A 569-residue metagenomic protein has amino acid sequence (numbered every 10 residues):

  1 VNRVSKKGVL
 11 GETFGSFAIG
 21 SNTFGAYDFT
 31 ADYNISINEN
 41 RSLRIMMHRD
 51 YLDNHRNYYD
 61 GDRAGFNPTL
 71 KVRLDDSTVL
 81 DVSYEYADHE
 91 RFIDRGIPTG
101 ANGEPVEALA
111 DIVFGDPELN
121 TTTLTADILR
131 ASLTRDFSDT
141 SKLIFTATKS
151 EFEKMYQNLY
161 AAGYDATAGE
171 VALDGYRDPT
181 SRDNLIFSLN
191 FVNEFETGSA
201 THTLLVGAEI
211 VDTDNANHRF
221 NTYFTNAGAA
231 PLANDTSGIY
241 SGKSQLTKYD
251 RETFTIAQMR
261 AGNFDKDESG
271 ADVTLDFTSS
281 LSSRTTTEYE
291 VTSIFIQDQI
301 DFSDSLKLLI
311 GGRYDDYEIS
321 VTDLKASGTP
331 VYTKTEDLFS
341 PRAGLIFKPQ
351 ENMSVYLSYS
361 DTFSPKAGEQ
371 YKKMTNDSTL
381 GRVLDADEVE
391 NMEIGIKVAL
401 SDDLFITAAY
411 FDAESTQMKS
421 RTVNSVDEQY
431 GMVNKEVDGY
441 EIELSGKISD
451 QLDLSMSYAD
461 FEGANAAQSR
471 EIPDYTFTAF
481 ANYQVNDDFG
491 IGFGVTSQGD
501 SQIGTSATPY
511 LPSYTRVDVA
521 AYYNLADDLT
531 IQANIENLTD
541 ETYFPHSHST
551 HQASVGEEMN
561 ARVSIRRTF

Functional and structural regions predicted by a protein language model:
V1-P68, L74-T78, D127, L404: Outer-membrane beta-barrel translocator/receptor signature
I19-T23, R49-D53, A64, Y86-E90 (+10 more regions): Transmembrane beta-strands of outer-membrane beta-barrel pores
A31-I35, P68-V72, A131-R135, F187-N193 (+8 more regions): Residues on the lipid-exposed face of transmembrane beta-strands in outer-membrane beta-barrel proteins
D50, N54, F66-D136, K149-R182 (+2 more regions): Acidic/polar loop-and-plug regions of large Gram-negative outer-membrane beta-barrel proteins
R73-D75, R182, T201-T213, F220 (+6 more regions): Structural signature of Gram-negative outer-membrane beta-barrels, strongest in the C-terminal barrel of TonB-dependent
S132-T148, F152-N158, K348, S354-Y356 (+2 more regions): Membrane-embedded beta-barrel scaffold of Gram-negative outer-membrane proteins
S303-S305, F405-S415, Y430-S506, D527 (+2 more regions): Gram-negative outer-membrane beta-barrel transporters
A553-F569: Outer-membrane beta-barrel "beta-signal"
